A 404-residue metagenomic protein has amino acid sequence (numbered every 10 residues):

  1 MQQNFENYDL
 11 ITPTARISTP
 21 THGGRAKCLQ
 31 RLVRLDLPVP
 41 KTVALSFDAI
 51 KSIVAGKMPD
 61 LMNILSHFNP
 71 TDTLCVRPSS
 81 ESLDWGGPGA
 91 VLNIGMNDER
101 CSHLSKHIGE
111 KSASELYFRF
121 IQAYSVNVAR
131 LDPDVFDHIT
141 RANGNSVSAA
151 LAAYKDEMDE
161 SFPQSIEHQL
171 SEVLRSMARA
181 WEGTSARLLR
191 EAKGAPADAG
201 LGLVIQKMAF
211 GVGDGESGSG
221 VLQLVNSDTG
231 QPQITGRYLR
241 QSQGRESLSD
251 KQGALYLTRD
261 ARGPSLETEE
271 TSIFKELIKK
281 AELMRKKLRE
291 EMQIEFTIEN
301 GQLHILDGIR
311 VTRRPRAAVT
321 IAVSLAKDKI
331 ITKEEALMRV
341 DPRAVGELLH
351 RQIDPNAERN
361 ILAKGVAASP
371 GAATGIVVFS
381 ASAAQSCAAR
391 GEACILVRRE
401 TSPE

Functional and structural regions predicted by a protein language model:
M1-I361, A367-P370, S382-I395, E400-E404: Nucleotide/phosphate-binding sheet-loop regions of phosphoryl- and nucleotidyl-transfer enzymes
T374-G375: Proline/serine/threonine-rich intrinsically disordered activation/regulatory regions of eukaryotic transcriptional
